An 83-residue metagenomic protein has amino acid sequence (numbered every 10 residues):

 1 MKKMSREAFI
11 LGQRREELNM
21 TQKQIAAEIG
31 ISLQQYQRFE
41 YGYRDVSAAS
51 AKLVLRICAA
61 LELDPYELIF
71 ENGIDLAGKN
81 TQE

Functional and structural regions predicted by a protein language model:
M1-E17: A short, Lys/Arg-rich alpha-helix, primarily the initiator
E16, A27, A59: Alpha-helical residues within the helix-turn-helix
N19, Y43-A59: Short, basic-rich loop-to-helix N-cap that marks the start of a DNA-contacting helix
N19-Y41: Short alpha-helical DNA-recognition segment
A59, E67-E83: Short, charged recognition helix plus adjacent turn of helix-turn-helix-like nucleic-acid-binding domains
